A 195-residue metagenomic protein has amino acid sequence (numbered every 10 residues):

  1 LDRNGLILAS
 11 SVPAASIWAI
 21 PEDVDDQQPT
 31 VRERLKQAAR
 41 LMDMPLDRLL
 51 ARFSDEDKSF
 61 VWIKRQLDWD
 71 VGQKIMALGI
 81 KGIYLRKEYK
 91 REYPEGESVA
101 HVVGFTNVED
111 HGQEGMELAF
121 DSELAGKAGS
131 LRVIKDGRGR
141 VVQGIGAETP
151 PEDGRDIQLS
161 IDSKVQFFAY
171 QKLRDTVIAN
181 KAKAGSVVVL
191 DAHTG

Functional and structural regions predicted by a protein language model:
L1-D43: Juxtamembrane extramembrane loops of integral membrane proteins
L1-L6, K181-T194: A short, well-structured edge-of-sheet supersecondary motif
V12, A19, E33-R40, A51-R155: Small/polar-residue-rich segments within soluble enzyme cores
D43-P45, K135-V141, S163, D191-T194: Glycine-rich, acidic and aromatic/proline-enriched surface loops and short helix-turn segments that act as binding
F60, V142-G185: Conserved, well-ordered alpha-helix/loop/beta-strand core segments that scaffold catalytic motifs
